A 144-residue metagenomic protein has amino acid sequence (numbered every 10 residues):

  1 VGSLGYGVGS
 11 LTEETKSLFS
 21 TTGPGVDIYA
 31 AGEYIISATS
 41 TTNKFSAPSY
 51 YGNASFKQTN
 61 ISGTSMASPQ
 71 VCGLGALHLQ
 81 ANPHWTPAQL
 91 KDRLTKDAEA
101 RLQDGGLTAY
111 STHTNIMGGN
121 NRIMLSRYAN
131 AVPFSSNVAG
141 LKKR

Functional and structural regions predicted by a protein language model:
V1-S40, R93-A100: Catalytic-core segments of hydrolase enzymes
Y6, D27, A67, L77 (+1 more regions): Short, electropositive, low-hydrophobicity segments enriched in small/polar residues
G7, T15, Q80-R144: C-terminal subdomain of the subtilisin-like protease fold in secreted/lumenal serine endopeptidases
S10, F19, V26, G52 (+3 more regions): Residue-level signal for the start and early helices of compact helical domains
S17-S20, N43-F45, V132-F134: Alpha/beta-hydrolase superfamily serine-hydrolase fold, recognizing
T21, I61, V71, I116-M117: Short glycine/serine/threonine-biased micro-segments
I28, I35-I36, I61, I116 (+1 more regions): Weak global preference for isoleucine
G32-S111: Hydrolase catalytic cores
